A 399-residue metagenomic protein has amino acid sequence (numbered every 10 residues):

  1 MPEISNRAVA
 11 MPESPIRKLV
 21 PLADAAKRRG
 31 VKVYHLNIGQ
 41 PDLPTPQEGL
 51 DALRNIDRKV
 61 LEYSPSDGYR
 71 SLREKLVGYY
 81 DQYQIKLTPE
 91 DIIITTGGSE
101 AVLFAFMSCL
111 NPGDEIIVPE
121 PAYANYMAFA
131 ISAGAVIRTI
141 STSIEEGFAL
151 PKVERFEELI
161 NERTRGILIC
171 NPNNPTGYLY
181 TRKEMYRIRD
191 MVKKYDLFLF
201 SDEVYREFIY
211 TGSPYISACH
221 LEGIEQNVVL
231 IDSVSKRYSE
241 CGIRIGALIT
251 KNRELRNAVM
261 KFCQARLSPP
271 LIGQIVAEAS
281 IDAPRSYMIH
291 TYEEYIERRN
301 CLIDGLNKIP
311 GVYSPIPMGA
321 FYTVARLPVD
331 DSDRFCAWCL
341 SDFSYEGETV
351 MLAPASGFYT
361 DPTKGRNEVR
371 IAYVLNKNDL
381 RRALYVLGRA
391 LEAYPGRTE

Functional and structural regions predicted by a protein language model:
P2-I4, A8-S14, L19-Y34, I38-I56 (+1 more regions): PLP-dependent class I/II
K59: Basic nucleic-acid-binding alpha-helical/helix-turn surface characteristic of O6-alkylguanine DNA
Y63-T96: Conserved N-terminal alpha-helix of the aminotransferase class I/II PLP-enzyme fold
